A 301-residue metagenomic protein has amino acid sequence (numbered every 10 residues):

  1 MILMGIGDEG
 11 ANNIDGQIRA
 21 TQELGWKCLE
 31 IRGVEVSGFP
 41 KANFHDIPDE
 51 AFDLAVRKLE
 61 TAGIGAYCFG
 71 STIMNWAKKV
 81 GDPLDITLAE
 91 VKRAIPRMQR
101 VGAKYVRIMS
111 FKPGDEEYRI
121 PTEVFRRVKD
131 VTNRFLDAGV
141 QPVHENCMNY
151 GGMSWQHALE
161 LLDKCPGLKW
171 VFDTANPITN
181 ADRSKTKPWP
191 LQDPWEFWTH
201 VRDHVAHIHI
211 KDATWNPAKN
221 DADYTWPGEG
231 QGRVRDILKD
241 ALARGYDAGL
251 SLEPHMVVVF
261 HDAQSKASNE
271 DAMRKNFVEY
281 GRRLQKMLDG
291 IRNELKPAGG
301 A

Functional and structural regions predicted by a protein language model:
M1-G7, L29-I31, A66-S71, V106-I108 (+4 more regions): Hydrophobic faces of well-ordered beta-strands that scaffold small-molecule active sites in alpha/beta enzyme cores
I6-G10, R32-V34, S71-M74, F111-P113 (+4 more regions): Active-site beta-loop-alpha junctions enriched in small/polar residues
G10-A11, S251-A272: A short, acidic, flexible beta-alpha connecting loop/helix-capping segment that sits on the rim of active
D15-R19, E23, L54-T61, G65 (+5 more regions): Active-site acidic/histidine proton-transfer and metal-coordination neighborhood in alpha/beta enzyme cores
E30-V56, F111-E116: Glycine-rich, proline-tolerant flexible connector loops at the mouths of alpha/beta enzymes
S37-A42, N75-G81, G114-Y118, I178-D182 (+2 more regions): A short acidic, helix-capping loop that chelates divalent metal ions and anchors anionic groups
T132-Q231, R235: Acidic/histidine-rich catalytic cores of soluble enzymes
